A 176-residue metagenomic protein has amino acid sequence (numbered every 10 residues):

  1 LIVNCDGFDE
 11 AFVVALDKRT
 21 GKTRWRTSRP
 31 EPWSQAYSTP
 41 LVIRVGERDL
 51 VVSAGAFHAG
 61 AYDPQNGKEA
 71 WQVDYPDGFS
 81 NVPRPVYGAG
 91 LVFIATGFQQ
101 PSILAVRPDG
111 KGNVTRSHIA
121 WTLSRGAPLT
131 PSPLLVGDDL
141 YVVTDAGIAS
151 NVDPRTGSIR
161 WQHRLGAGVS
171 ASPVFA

Functional and structural regions predicted by a protein language model:
L1-A176: Noncatalytic, solvent-exposed loop/strand surfaces of beta-propeller-type extracellular/periplasmic domains
